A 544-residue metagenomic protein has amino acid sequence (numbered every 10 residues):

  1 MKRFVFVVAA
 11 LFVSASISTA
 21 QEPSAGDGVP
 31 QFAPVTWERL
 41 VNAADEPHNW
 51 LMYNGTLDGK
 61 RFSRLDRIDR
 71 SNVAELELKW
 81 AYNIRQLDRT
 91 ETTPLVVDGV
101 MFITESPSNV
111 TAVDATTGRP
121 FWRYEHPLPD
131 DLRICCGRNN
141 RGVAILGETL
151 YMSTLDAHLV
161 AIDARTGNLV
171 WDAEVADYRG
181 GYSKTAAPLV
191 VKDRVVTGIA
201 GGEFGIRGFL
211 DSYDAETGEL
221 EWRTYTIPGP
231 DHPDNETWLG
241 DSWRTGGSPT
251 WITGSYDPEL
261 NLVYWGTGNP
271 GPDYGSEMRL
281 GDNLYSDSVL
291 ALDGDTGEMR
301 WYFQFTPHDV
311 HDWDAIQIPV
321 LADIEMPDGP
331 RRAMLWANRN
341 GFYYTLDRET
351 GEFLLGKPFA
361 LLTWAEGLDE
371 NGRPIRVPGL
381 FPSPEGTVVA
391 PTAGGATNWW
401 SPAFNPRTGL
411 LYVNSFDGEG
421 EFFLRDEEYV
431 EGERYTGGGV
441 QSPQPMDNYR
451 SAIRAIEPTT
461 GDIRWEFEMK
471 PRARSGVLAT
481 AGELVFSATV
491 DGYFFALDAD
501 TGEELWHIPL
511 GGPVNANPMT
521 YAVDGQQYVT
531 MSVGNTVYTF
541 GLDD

Functional and structural regions predicted by a protein language model:
E22-L78, T226-P233, R373-V377, S442-P443 (+1 more regions): Blade/loop signatures of beta-propeller domains
P47-H48, D98-V100, G147-E148, K192-R194 (+5 more regions): Short coil/turn segments that connect the beta-strands within blades of beta-propeller domains
G59-A176, T480: N-terminal cofactor/phosphate-binding cores enriched in small/glycine residues, especially glycine-rich loops such as
Y82-T93, R123-A144, L169-A187, F204 (+10 more regions): Extracytoplasmic beta-rich repeat domains
N109-T111, H158-V160, F209-D211, S288-L290 (+4 more regions): A short loop-to-beta-strand structural motif that recurs across blades of beta-propeller domains
I162, T166, G208-L220, R279-E298 (+2 more regions): Beta-propeller blade signature
I318-A365, P382-T392, M531-G534, L542-D544: Phosphate/diphosphate-binding loops
A516-D544: Blade-level signature of beta-propeller repeat domains, shared across WD40, Kelch, NHL, RCC1 and BNR/Asp-box propellers
